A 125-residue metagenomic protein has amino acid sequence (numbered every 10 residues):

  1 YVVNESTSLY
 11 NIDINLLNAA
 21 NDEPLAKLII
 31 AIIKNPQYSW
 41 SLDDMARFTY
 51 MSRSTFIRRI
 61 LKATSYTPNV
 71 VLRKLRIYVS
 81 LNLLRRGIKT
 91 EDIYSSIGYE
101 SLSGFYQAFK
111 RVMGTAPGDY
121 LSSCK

Functional and structural regions predicted by a protein language model:
Y1-I30, K34, Y38, D44-T49 (+2 more regions): Short, Lys/Arg-enriched, Trp-marked, Pro/Gly-tolerant hinge/linker segments that flank
V2, K34, E91-D92, P117-S122: Short secondary-structure transition/capping segments
D22-A26, Y78, I88, T115: Generic alpha-helical secondary structure signal
I30, S39, D43, L61-E100 (+1 more regions): Terminal helix-turn-helix DNA-binding modules in bacterial transcription factors
S52-R53, E100-S101: Short coil turns linking two alpha-helices in DNA-binding domains
F56, I60, G104-F105, F109: Short hydrophobic/aromatic patch on the recognition helix
Y106-A108, V112-M113, P117-D119, S123: Helix-turn-helix/homeodomain-like alpha-helical modules used for DNA recognition and transcription-factor dimerization
